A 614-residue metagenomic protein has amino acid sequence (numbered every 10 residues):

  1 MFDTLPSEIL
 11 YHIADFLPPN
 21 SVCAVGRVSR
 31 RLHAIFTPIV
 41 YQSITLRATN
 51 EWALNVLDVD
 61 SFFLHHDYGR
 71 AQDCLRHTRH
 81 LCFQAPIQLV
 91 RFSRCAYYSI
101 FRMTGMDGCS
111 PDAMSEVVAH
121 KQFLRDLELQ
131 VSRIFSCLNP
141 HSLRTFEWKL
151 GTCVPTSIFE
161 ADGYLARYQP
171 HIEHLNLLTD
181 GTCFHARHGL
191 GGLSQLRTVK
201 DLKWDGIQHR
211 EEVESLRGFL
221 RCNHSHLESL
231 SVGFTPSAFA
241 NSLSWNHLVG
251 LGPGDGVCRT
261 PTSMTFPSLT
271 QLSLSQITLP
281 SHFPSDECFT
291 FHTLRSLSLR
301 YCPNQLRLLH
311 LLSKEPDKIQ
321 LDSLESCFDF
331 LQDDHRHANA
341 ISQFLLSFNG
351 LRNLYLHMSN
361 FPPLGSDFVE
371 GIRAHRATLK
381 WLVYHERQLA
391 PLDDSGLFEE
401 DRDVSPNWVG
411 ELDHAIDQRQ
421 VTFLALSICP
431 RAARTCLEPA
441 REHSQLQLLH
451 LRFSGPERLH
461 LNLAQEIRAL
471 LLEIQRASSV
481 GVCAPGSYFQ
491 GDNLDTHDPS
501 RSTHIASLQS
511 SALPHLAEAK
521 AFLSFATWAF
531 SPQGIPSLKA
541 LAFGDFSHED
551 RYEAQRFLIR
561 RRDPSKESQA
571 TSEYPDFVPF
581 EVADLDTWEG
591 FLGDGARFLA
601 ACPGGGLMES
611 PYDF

Functional and structural regions predicted by a protein language model:
M1-S281, T290-S298, N304, R468-Q509 (+3 more regions): N-terminal adaptor/linker regions at the entrance to substrate-recognition repeat cores in CRL/SCF substrate receptors
F2, P6, D333, V404: Residue-level marker of regulatory loop/turn positions in helix-turn-helix DNA-binding domains and in histidine
I13-F16, Y68, I134-C137, W148-K149 (+5 more regions): Leucine-rich solenoid repeat modules
T78, L143, I172, V199 (+9 more regions): Conserved hydrophobic position(s) of the canonical leucine-rich repeat
R91, L127, T152-F159, G181-A186 (+10 more regions): Short, solvent-exposed loop/turn at the beta-strand->alpha-helix junction within individual leucine-rich repeat
Q122-D126, R210, L251-P253, H335 (+3 more regions): Conserved phosphate-coordination/catalytic loops
G163-Q169, L190-R197, S215-H226, N241-P267 (+10 more regions): A structural signal for leucine-rich repeat
G206, V232-F234, T270-Q271, S275-Q276 (+4 more regions): Core solenoid repeat modules with strong leucine/isoleucine-rich periodicity, prominently canonical LRR arrays but also
